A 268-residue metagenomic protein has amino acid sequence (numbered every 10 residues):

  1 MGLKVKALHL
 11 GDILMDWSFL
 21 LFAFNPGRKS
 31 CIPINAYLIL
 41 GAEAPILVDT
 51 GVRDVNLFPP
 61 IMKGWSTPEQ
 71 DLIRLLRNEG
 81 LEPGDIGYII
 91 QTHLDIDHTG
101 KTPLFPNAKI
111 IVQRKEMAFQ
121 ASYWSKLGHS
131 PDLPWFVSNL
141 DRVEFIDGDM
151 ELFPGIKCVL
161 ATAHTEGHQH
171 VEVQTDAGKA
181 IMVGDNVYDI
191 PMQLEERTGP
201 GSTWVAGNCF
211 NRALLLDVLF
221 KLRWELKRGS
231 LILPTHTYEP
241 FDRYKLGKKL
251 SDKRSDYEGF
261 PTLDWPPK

Functional and structural regions predicted by a protein language model:
M1-I32, D149-M150, V171, S255-K268: Basic, amphipathic N-terminal segments that precede the first structured/catalytic domain
A7, A36-L40, G148-D176: Core dinuclear metal-dependent hydrolase active-site scaffold
D12-R74, H170-G184: Conserved beta-strand hairpin/beta-sheet module of binuclear metal-dependent hydrolase folds, prominently
T50-V52, L94, K115-E116, A163-T165 (+2 more regions): Active-site metal-binding loops of divalent metal-dependent hydrolases
W65-R74, A177-K268: Cap/insert and terminal regions of metallo-dependent hydrolase folds
Q70, R74-L81, D85, L104 (+4 more regions): Metallo-beta-lactamase
I86-D97: Metallo-beta-lactamase
G100-P106, R243-G247: Metal-dependent catalytic neighborhoods of phosphoester/phosphodiester hydrolases
